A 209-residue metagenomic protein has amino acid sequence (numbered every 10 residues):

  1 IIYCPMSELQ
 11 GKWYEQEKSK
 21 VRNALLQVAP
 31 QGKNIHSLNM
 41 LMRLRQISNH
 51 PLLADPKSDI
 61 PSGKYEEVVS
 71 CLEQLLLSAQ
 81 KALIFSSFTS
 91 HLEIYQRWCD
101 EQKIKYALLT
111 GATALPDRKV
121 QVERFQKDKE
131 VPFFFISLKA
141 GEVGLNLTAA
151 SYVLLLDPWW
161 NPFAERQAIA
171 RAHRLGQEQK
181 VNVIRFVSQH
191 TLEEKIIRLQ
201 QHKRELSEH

Functional and structural regions predicted by a protein language model:
I1-K18, L26-L145: Conserved Helicase C-terminal RecA-like lobe
I1-K18, P132-H209: SF2 helicase/translocase ATPase core recognition
